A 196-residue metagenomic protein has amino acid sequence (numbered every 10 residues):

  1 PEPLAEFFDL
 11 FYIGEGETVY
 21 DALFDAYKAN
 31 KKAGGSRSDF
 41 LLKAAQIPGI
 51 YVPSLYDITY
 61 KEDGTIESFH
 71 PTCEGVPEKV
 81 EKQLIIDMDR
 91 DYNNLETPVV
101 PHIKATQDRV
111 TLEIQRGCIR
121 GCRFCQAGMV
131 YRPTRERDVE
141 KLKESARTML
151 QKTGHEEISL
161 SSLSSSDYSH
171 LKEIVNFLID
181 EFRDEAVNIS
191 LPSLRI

Functional and structural regions predicted by a protein language model:
P1, Y20, V110-C118, L142-L150 (+1 more regions): Structured alpha-helical segments in the cores of large, soluble enzyme domains
P1, Y20-D21, I58-Y60, I119-R123 (+4 more regions): Flexible loop/turn segments at secondary-structure boundaries
P1-H70: Glycine-rich beta-alpha loop elements in corrinoid/cobalamin-binding modules across cobalamin-dependent enzymes
E6-F11, Y27-A29, M129, E173-F182: Short secondary-structure boundary/capping segments
D9, I50, G117-C118, C122-C125 (+2 more regions): Conserved structural-core and active-site-/substrate-pathway-adjacent residues in large, well-folded domains of enzymes
P53, T59-T111: N-terminal [4Fe-4S]-dependent radical SAM core
I103-E140: Canonical Radical SAM [4Fe-4S] cluster-binding loop centered on the CxxxCxxC motif and its immediate flanking residues
R147-I196: Conserved SAM/AdoMet-binding glycine-rich loop
